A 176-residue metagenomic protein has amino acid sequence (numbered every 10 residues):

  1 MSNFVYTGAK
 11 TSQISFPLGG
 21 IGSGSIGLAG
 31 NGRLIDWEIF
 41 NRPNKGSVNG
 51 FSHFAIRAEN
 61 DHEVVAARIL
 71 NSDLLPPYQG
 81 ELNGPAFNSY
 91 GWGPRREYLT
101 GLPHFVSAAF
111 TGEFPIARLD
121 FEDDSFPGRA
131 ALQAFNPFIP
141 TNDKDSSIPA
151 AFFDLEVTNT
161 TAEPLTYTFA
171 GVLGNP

Functional and structural regions predicted by a protein language model:
M1-P176: Mature extracytoplasmic enzyme cores
